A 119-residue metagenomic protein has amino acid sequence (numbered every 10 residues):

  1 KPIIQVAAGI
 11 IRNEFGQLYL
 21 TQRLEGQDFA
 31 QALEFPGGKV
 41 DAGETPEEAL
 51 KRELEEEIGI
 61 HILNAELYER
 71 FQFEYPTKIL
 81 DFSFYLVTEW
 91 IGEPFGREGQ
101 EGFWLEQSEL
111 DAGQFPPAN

Functional and structural regions predicted by a protein language model:
K1, I10, E25, A32 (+3 more regions): Short secondary-structure boundary/capping segments
K1-L18, K39: Conserved N-terminal beta-strand and adjoining loop/helix that marks the start of the Nudix/MutT-like hydrolase domain
N13, H61, R70-P94, E101-F103 (+1 more regions): Active-site-adjacent beta-strand/loop module that shapes the phosphate/pyrophosphate-binding cleft
Q17-E57: Conserved Nudix-box catalytic region and its N-terminal flanking loop in Nudix hydrolases and closely related
E57-N64: Short secondary-structure junctions
Q107-N119: C-terminal structural segments of small proteins and small subunits
